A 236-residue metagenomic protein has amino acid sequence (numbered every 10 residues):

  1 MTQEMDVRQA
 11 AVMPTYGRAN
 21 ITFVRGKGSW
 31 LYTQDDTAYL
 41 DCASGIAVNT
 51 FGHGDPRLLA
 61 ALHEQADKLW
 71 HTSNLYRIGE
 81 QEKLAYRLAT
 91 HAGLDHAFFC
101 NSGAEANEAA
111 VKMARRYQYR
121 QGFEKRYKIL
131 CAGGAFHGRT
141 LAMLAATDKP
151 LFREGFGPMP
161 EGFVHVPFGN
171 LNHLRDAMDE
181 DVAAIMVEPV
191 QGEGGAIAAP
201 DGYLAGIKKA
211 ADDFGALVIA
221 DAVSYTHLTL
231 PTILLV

Functional and structural regions predicted by a protein language model:
M1-K27, L75, P167: Active-site-adjacent loop/helix segments that line or gate small-molecule/cofactor pockets in enzymes
I21-D41: Active-site and channel-lining beta-strand-loop segments that bind or position nucleotide-derived/phosphorylated
A38-E124: Glycine-rich loop-to-alpha-helix module at the N-terminal edge of alpha/beta enzyme cores
V48-T50, G192-G195, Y225: Short, small-residue-enriched loops and turns at beta-alpha junctions that line or gate enzyme active sites
A85-A184: PLP-dependent aspartate aminotransferase-fold enzymes
V190-L217: Active-site core of PLP-dependent enzymes with the aminotransferase class I/II
T226-T232: Conserved small/polar residues in nucleotide/adenosyl-binding loops
